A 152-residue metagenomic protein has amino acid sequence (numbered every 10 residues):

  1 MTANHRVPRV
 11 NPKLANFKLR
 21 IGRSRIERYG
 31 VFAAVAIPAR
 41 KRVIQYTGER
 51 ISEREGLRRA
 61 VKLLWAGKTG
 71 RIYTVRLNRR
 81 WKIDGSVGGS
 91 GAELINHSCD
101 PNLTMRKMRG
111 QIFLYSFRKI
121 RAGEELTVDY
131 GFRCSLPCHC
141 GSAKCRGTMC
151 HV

Functional and structural regions predicted by a protein language model:
N4-M105: Catalytic cores of histone-lysine modification enzymes
S98-V152: C-terminal SET catalytic tail plus cysteine-rich post-SET Zn-binding segment of SAM-dependent SET-domain
